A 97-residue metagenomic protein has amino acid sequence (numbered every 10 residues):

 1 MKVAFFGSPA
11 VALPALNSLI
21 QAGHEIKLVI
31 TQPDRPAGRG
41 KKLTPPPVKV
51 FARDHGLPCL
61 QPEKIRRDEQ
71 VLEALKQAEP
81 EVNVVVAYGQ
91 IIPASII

Functional and structural regions predicted by a protein language model:
M1-I97: One-carbon transfer enzymes
